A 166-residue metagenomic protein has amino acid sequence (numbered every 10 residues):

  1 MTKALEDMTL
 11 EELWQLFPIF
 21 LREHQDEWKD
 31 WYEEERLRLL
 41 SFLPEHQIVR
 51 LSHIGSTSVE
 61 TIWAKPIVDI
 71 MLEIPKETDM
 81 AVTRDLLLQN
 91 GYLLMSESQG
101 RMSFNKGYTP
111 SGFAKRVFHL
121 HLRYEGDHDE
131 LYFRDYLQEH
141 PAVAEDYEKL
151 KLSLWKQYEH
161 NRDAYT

Functional and structural regions predicted by a protein language model:
M1-S52: Helical scaffold of the NTase/Pol beta-like nucleotidyltransferase catalytic core
F17-E27, M71-E73, F133-L137: Short histidine-centered catalytic/ligand-binding loop motif
L39-T78: Active-site nucleotide-donor binding segment shared across nucleotidyl transfer reactions
H46, G91-Y92: Short glycine-aromatic motifs
V82-N90: Short amphipathic alpha-helices in soluble, non-transmembrane regions that often serve as interface/regulatory elements
Y92-E125: Conserved catalytic core of two-metal-ion nucleotidyltransferases
Y124-T166: Catalytic cores of NTP-dependent nucleotidyl/adenyl transfer enzymes across multiple folds
